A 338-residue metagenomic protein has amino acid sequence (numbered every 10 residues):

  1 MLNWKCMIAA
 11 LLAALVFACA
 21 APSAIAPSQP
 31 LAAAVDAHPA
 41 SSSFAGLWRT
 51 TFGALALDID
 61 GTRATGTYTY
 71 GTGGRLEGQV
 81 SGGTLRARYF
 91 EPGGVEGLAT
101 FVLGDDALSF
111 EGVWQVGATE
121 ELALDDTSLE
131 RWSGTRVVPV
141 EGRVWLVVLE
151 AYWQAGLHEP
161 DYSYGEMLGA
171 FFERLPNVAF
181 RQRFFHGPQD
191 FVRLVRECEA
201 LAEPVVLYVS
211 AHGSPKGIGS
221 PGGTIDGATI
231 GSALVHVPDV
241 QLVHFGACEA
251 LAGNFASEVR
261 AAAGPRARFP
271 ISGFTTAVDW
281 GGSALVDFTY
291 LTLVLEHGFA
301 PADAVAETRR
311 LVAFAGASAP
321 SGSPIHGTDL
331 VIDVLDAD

Functional and structural regions predicted by a protein language model:
M1-I8: Bacterial N-terminal signal peptides that target proteins for export
A9-F17: Hydrophobic helical h-region of N-terminal Sec-dependent signal peptides in bacterial secretory/periplasmic proteins
C19-P22: N-terminal Sec signal peptide cleavage junction
A34-A123, T127-E130: Central antiparallel beta-sheet cores of small beta-barrel/beta-sandwich binding domains
T135-V206, G213, G217-I218, G223-G227 (+1 more regions): A domain-level signal for caspase-like cysteine endopeptidase catalytic cores and their zymogen-processing architecture
P221-G231, A256-A261: Charged helix-capping and loop-helix junction motifs
A228-G246, A250: Ser/Thr/Gly-rich flexible loops in soluble cytosolic domains mediating phosphotransfer, phosphorylation
L242, A247-D338: Active-site-proximal C-terminal subdomain of hydrolase catalytic domains
